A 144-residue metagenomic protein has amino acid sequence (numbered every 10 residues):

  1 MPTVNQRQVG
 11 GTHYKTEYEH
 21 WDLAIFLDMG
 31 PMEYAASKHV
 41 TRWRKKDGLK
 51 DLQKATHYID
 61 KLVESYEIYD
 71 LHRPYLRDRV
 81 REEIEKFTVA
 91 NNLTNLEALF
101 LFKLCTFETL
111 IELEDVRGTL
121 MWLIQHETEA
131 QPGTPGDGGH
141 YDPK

Functional and structural regions predicted by a protein language model:
M1-K144: Intrinsically disordered, low-complexity regulatory regions that flank transcription factor DNA-binding cores
